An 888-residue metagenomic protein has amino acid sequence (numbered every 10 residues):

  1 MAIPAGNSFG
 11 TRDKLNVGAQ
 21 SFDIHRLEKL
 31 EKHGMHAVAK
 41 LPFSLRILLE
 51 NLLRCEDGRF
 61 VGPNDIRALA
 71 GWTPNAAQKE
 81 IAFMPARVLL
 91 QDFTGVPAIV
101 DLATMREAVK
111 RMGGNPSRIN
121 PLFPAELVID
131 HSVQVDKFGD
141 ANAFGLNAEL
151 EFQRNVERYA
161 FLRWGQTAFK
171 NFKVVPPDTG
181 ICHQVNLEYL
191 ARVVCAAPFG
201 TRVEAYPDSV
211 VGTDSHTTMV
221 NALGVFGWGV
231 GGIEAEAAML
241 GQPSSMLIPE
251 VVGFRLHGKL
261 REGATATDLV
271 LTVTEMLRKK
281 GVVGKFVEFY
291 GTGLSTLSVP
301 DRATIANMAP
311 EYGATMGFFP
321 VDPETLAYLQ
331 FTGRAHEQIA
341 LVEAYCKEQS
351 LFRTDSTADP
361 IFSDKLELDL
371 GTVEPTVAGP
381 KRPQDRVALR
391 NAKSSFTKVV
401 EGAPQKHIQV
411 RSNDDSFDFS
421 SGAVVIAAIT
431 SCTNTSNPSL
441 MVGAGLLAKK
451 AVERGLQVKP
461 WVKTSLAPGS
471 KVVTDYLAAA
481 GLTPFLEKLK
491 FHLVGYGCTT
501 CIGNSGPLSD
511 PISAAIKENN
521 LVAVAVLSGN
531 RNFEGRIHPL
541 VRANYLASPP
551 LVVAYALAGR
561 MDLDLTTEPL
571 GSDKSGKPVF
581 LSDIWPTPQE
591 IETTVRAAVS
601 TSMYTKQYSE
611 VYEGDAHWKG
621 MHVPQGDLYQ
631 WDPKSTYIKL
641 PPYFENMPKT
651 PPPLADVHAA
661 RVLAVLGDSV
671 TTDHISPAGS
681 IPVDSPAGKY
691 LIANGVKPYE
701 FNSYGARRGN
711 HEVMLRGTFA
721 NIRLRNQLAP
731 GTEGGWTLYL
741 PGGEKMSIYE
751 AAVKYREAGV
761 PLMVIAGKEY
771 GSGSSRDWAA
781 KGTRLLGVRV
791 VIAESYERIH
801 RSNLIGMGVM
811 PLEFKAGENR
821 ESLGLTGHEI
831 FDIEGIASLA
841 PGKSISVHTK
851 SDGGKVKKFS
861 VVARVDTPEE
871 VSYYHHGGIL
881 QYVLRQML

Functional and structural regions predicted by a protein language model:
A2-E151, L297-N307, E311-H336, P633-S676 (+2 more regions): N-terminal amphipathic, basic-rich helices that act as targeting or association modules
D57-K259, D268-L271, P375-A378, A392 (+11 more regions): Long, structured ligand/cofactor-binding scaffold of large enzymes
M84, L102-R158, E288, L294-Q405 (+5 more regions): Terminal amphipathic helices with adjacent charged low-complexity linkers/tails
L90-G95, F289-T296, T315, E324-T332 (+2 more regions): Conserved short loop/turn motifs at secondary-structure junctions
L90-L102, Y206-E234, S298-V321, P380-P383 (+9 more regions): Conserved phosphate/anionic-ligand binding catalytic regions in large, soluble enzymes, centered on
F199-E348, F352-R353, V442-P460, H492-K606 (+2 more regions): Mobile "lid/hinge" segments at catalytic clefts and subdomain interfaces of large enzymes
K459, Y755-G827: Conserved structured catalytic cores and adjacent interaction surfaces of nucleotide-binding/hydrolyzing enzymes
D573-P588, R801-Y873: Acidic, glycine-rich flexible loop/linker segments
